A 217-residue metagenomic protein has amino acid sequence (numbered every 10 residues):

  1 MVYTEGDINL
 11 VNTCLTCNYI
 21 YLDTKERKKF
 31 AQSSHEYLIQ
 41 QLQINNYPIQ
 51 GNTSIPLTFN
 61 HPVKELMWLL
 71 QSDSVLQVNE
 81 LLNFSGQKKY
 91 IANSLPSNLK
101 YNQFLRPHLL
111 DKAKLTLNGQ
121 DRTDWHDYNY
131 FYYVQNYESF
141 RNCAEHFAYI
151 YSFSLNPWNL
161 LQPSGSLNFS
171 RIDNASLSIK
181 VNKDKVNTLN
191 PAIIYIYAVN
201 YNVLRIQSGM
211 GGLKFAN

Functional and structural regions predicted by a protein language model:
M1-N217: Flexible assembly/topogenesis modules
